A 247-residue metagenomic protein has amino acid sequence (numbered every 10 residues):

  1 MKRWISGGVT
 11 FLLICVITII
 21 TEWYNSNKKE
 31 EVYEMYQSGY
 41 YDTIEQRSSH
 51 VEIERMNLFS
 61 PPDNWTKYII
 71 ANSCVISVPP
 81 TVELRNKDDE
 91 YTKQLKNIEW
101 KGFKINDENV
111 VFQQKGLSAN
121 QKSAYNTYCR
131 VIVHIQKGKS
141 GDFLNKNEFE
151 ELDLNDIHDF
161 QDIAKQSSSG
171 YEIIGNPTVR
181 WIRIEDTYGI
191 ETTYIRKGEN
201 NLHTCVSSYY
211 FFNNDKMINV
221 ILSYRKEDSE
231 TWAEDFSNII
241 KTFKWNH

Functional and structural regions predicted by a protein language model:
K2-S118, L202, I221-H247: N-terminal targeting sequences that direct proteins away from the cytosol to non-cytosolic compartments
E30-Y36, Y41, E90-S208, F212 (+1 more regions): Conserved polar/disulfide-associated segments of primarily extracytoplasmic proteins
